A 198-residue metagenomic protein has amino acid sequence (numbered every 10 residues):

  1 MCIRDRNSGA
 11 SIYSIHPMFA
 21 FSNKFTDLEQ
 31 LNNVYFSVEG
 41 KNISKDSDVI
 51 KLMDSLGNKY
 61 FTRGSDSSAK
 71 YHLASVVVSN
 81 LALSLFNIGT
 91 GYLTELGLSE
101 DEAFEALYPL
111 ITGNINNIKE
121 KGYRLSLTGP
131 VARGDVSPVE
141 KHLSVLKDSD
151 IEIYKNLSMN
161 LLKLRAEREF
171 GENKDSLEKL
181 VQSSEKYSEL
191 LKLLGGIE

Functional and structural regions predicted by a protein language model:
M1-I3: Short, small-residue-biased leader/transition segments that mark boundaries at the very start of proteins
G9-S11, T26-E120, E185, L191-G195: Internal alpha-helical scaffold of NAD(P)-dependent oxidoreductase catalytic cores
S11-F19: Conserved beta-loop-beta element that borders a ligand/cofactor-binding pocket
H16, L81-L98, G129-P130, P138-L146: N-terminal glycine-rich phosphate-binding loop for ADP-containing cofactors
E100-L107, I153-Y154, S176-K179: Acidic/histidine metal-binding catalytic segments
A106-L110, L157-N160, L180-S183: Short acidic/histidine-centered micro-motifs embedded in hydrophobic/aromatic stretches that mark compact functional
N116-K174, Y187, E198: Interdomain hinge/lid region at the active-site interface of Rossmann-like NAD(P)-dependent oxidoreductases
